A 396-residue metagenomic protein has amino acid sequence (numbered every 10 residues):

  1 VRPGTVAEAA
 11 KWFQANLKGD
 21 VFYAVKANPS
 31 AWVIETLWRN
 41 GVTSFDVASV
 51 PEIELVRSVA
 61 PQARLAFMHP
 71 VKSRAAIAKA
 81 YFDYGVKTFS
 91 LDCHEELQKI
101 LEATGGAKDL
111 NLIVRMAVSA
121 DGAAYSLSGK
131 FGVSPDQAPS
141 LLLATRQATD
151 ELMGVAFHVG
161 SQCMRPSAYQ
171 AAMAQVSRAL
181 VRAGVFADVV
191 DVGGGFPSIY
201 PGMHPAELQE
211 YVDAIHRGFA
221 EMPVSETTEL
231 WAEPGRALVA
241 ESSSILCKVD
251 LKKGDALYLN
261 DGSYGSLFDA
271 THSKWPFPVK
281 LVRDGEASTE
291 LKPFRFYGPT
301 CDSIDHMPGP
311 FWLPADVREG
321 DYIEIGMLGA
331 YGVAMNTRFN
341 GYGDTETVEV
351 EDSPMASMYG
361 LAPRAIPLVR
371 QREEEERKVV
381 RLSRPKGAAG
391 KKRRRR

Functional and structural regions predicted by a protein language model:
V1-V21: An N-cap/entry alpha-helix motif that binds or orients negatively charged groups
G19-V189, M203, A214, G218-A220: Active-site-proximal beta-alpha core segment in soluble small-molecule metabolic enzymes
D121, M164, Y200-P201, V239 (+1 more regions): Conserved protein kinase catalytic core
V159-S161, V190-I199, A232-A237: Glycine-rich beta-strand-to-loop/alpha-helix junction loops that act as flexible
R165-V181, P205-H216, L246-K253, W312 (+1 more regions): Short, electropositive alpha-helical surface patch
A214, T228-G387, R395: Charged (often Lys/Glu-rich) extended helix/loop segments that serve as interaction or gating elements
